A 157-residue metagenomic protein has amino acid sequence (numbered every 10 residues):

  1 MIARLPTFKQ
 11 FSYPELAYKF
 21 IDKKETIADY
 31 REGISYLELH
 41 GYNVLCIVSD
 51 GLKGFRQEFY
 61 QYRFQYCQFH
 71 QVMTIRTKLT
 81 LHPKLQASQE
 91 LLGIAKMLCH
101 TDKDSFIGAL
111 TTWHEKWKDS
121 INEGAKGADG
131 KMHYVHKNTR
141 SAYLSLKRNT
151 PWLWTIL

Functional and structural regions predicted by a protein language model:
M1-C46, K53, Q57, Q61 (+1 more regions): RNase H-like nuclease fold core
T7-F8, F64, T77, L81-L85 (+3 more regions): Alpha-helix capping at helix-to-loop junctions
Y13-F20, Y30, E38, Y62 (+6 more regions): A near-ubiquitous, low-amplitude feature marking generic local secondary-structure context
D22-E25, Y60-Y66, I94-T101: Short, exposed beta-strand "edge-strand" segments with a Pro/Gly-rich flavor and a Y/T-containing core
K24-R31, S49, L85, H100 (+1 more regions): Short, amphipathic alpha-helical segments
Y42-L45, S49-K53, K96-L157: Acidic/histidine-rich catalytic cores and adjacent linkers of DNA breakage/strand-transfer/modification proteins
C46-L92: Conserved beta-strand -> loop -> alpha-helix junction used to position metal-binding or nucleic-acid-contacting
